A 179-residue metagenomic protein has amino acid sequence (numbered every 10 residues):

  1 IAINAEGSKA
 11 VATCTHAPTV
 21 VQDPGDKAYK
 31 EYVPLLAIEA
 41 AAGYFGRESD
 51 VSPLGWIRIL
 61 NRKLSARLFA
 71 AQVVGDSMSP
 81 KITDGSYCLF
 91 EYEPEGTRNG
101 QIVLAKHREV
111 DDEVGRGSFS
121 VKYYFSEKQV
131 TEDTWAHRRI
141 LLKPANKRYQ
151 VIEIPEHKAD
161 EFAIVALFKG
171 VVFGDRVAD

Functional and structural regions predicted by a protein language model:
I1-V21: Helix-turn-helix-like N-terminal two-helix hairpins of bacterial/phage DNA-binding regulators
I3, A37-A40, R47, P80 (+1 more regions): Generic structural "secondary-structure junction" signal
G7, V51-L54, G85: Intrinsically disordered, low-complexity segments enriched in Ser/Pro/Gly/Ala and basic residues
T15-P34: Eukaryotic intrinsically disordered, low-complexity, charge-rich
P18, V33-P34, I59-L60, P80 (+1 more regions): Proline-rich low-complexity regions
T19-V20, W56-R58, F90: Glycine-rich, charged/polar anion/phosphate-binding loops that engage phosphate groups from diverse ligands
L36-Q72: Short beta-strand/loop turn elements enriched in aromatics
K63-D179: Acidic/glycine-rich C-terminal interaction modules and beta/coil loop segments that lie outside canonical DNA-binding
